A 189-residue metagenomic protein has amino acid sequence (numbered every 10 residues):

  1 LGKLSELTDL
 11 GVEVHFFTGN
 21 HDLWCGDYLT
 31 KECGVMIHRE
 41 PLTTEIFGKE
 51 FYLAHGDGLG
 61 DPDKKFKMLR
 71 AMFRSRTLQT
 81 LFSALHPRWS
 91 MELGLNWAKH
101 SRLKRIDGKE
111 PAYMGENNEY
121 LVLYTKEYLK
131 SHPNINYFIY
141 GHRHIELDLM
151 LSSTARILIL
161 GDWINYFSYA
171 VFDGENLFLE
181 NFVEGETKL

Functional and structural regions predicted by a protein language model:
L1-E6, K104-I135: N-terminal short leaders/motifs
L1-I46, N165: Core catalytic region of metal-dependent phosphoesterases/phosphodiesterases, especially metallo-beta-lactamase-like
T8-T18, W97-S101, N117-L121, F138-H142: A broad, low-specificity signal for short, low-complexity segments enriched in glycine/proline and polar/charged
L10, I46-G48, K130-N134: Glycine-rich phosphate-binding loop signature in dinucleotide/nucleotide-binding domains
D27-K31, E92, N96, R105-G108 (+2 more regions): Short amphipathic alpha-helical patches
G34-E40, Y52, D57, D61-F73 (+2 more regions): Conserved beta-sheet core of the metallophosphoesterase superfamily
G56-Y120: Active-site-proximal loop/helix segment associated with metal-binding centers of metalloenzymes
N181-K188: Short, solvent-exposed aromatic-acidic interface loops
